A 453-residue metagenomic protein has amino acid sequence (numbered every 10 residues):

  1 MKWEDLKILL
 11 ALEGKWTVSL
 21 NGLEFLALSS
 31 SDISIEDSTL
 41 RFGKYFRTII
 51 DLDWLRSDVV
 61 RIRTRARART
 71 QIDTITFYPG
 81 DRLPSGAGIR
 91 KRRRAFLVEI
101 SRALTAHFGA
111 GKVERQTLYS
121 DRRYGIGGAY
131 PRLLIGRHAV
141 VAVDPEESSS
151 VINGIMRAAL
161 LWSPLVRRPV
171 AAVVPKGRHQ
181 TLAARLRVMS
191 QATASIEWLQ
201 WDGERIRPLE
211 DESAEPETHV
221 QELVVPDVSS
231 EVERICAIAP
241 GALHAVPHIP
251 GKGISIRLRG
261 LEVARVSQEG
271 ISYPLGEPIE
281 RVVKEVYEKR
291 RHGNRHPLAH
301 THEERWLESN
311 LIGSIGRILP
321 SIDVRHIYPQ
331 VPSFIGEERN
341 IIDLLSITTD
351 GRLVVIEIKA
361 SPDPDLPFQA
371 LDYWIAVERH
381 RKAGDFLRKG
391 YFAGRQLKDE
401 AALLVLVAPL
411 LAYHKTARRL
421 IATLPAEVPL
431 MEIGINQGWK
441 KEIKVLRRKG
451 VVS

Functional and structural regions predicted by a protein language model:
M1-S453: Charged, terminal alpha-helix-loop-beta segments that serve as non-catalytic nucleic-acid engagement and/or assembly
